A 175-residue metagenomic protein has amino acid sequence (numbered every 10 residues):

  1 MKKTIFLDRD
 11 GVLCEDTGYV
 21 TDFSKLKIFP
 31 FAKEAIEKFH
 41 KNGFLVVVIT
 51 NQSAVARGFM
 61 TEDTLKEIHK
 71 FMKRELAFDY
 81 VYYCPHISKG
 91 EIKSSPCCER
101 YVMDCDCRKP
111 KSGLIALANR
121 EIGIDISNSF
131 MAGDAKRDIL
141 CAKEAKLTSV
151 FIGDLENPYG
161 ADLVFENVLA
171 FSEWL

Functional and structural regions predicted by a protein language model:
M1-V47: Active-site neighborhood of HAD-like aspartate-dependent phosphohydrolases
K3, D63-Y80, K89, P96-M131 (+1 more regions): Asp-based, Mg2+/Mn2+-dependent phosphohydrolase catalytic module
D8-D10, N51, D134, D138: Acidic active-site catalytic centers that drive phospho-/nucleotidyl reactions and related ester hydrolyses
D10, T17, R57, A132 (+1 more regions): Short glycine-rich loop/turn motifs that provide flexible caps or phosphate-binding loops at active sites
L13-P30, V55-T64, R74-L76, C98-D106: Metal-dependent phosphoesterase signature
C14-D16, R57, E91, L140 (+1 more regions): Conserved protein kinase catalytic core
A32, I36-H69, F78-G90, A142: Substrate-recognition element of Asp-dependent hydrolases with the DxDx(T/V) motif
